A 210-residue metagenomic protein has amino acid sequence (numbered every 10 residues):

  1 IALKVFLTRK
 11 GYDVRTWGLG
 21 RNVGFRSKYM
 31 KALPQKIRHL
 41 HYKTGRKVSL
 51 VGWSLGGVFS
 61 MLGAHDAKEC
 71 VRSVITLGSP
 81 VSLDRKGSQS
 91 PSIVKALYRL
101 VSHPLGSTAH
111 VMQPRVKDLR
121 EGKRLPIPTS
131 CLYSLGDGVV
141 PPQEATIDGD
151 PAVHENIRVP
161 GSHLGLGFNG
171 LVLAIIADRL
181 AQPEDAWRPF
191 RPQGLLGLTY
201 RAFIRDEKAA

Functional and structural regions predicted by a protein language model:
A2, K10-W17, G24-K123, L132 (+1 more regions): Serine-dependent carboxylesterase/thioesterase catalytic core of lipase-like alpha/beta-hydrolase/SGNH enzymes
L19-N22, S79, V159-L164: Short, acidic/turn-prone active-site loops that include or flank metal/cofactor- and phosphate-binding residues
L125-A210: C-terminal catalytic-base region of ester-bond hydrolases, centering on the histidine of the charge-relay
